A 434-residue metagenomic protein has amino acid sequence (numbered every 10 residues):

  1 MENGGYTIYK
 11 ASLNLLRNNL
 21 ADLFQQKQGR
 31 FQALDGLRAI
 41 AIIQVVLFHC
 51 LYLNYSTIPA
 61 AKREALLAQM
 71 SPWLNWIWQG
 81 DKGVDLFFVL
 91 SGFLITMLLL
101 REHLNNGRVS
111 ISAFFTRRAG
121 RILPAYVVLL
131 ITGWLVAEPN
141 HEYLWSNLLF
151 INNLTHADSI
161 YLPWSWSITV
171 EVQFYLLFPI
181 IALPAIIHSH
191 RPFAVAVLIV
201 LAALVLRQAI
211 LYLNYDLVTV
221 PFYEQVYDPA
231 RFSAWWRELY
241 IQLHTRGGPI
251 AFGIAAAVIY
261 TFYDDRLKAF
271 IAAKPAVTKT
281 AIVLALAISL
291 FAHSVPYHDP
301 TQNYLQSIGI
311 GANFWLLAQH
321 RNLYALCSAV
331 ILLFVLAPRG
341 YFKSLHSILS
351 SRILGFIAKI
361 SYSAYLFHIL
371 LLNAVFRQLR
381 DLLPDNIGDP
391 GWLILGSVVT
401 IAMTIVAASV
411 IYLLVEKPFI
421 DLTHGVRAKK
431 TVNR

Functional and structural regions predicted by a protein language model:
G4-A33, L47-G80, T96-V109, H156 (+4 more regions): Alpha-helical transmembrane segments in multi-pass integral membrane proteins
F31, V136, N153-Q208, Y240-I250 (+2 more regions): Hydrophobic alpha-helical segments with transmembrane-like composition
A33-V46, L86-F93, R118-V128, I168-P184 (+3 more regions): Conserved beta-strand->loop/alpha-helix structural units within folded catalytic cores of enzymes with alpha/beta
D35, L51-A60, L135-E142, Q208-T219 (+1 more regions): Helix-to-loop transition at the C-terminal end of transmembrane segments
I42-F48, F193-I210, A281-A292: Small-polar-interrupted transmembrane alpha-helices in polytopic inner-membrane proteins
H49, F87-F88, F93-L100, R118-Y143 (+2 more regions): Specific transmembrane helices
F115, L123, L176, F193-L198 (+3 more regions): Hydrophobic alpha-helical transmembrane segments
